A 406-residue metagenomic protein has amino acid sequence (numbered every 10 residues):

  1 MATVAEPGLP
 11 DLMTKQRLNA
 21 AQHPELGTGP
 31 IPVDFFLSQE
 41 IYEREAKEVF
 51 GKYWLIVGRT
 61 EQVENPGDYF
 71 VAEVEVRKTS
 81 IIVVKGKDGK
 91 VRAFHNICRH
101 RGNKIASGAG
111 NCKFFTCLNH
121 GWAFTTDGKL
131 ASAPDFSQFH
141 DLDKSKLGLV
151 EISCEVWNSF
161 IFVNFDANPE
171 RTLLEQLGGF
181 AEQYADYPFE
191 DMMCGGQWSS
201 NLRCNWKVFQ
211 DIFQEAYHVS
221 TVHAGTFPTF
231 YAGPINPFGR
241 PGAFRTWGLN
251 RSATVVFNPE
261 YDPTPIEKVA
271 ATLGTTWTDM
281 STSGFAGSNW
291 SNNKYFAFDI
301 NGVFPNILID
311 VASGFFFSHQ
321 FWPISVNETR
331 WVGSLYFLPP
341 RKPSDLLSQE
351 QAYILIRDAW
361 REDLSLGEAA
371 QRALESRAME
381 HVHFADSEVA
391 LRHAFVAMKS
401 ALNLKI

Functional and structural regions predicted by a protein language model:
M1-S107, I152-V156: N-terminal pre-ligand scaffold of iron-sulfur
T3, K90, N96, E155 (+1 more regions): C-terminal catalytic domain of Rieske-type non-heme iron oxygenases
P10-I41, N103-L118, V150-N158, L249-A286: N-terminal short leaders/motifs
G27, I31, R101, T126 (+2 more regions): Glycine-rich, flexible loop/turn motifs
K52-V57, E64-N65, A133-Q138, I300-P305: Short Pro/Gly-enriched beta-strand edge/turn motifs at strand-loop
G58-N65, L142-K144, F296-I300, S334: Short linear motifs in intrinsically disordered
Q62-E182: Rieske [2Fe-2S] iron-sulfur-binding domain
